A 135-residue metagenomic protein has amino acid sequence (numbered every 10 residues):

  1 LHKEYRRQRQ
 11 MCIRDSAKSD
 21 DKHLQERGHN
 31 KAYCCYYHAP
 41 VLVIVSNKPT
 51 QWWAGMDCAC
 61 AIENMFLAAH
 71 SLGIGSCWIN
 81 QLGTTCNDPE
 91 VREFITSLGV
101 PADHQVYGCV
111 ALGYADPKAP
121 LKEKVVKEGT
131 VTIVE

Functional and structural regions predicted by a protein language model:
L1-I13: Single conserved hydrophobic/aromatic residue that forms the stacking wall/gate of nucleotide- or nucleobase-binding
K3, Y33-C35, L98: Short secondary-structure boundary/capping segments
M11, E26-Y36: Short, charged beta->alpha transition segments
S19-N30, E90-F94: Short acidic (Asp/Glu) patches
R27-K31, I44-W52, V131: Helix-biased detector of long, well-ordered alpha-helical tracts
A39-L42, V106-Y107: Short, surface-exposed beta-edge/turn micro-motifs
V43, K48-F94: Small-aliphatic-rich amphipathic alpha-helix that forms the alpha element of a beta-alpha
V100-E135: C-terminal helix-cap and adjacent tail motif
